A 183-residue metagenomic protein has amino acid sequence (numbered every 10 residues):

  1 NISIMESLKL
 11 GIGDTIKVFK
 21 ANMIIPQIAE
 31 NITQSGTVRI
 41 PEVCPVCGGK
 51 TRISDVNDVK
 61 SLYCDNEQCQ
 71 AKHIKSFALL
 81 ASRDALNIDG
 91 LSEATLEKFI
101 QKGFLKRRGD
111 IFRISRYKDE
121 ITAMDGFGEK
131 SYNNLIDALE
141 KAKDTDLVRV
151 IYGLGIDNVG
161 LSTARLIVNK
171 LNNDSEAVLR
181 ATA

Functional and structural regions predicted by a protein language model:
N1-L8, G36-T37: Short alpha-helix capping/helix-loop boundary micro-motifs
G11, M23-A183: Accessory alpha-helical DNA-binding modules that contact the DNA backbone or grooves
